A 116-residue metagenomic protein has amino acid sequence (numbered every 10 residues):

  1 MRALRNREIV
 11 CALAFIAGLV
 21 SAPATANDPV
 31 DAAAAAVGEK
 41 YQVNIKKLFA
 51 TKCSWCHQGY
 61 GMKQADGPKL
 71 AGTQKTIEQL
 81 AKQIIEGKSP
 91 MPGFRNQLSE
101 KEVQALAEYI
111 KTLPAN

Functional and structural regions predicted by a protein language model:
M1-R5: N-terminal secretory signal peptides that target proteins for export/translocation
V10-L19: Bacterial N-terminal signal peptides
V20-S21, Q74, P114: Residues at alpha-helix boundaries and short interhelical turns
P23-L48, Q79: Electrostatic cytochrome c docking/interface patches
K40-K47, W55-K88: Gly/Gly-Pro-rich "capping" loops immediately C-terminal to redox-active cysteine motifs in periplasmic/lumenal
K52-C53, H57, G87-K88, R95 (+1 more regions): Sec/Tat-exported extracytoplasmic proteins
L70-Q79, G93-Q104: Electron-transfer interface patches adjacent to heme c in soluble/periplasmic c-type cytochromes and di-/multiheme
I84, Q97-N116: C-terminal capping alpha-helices of c-type cytochrome domains
